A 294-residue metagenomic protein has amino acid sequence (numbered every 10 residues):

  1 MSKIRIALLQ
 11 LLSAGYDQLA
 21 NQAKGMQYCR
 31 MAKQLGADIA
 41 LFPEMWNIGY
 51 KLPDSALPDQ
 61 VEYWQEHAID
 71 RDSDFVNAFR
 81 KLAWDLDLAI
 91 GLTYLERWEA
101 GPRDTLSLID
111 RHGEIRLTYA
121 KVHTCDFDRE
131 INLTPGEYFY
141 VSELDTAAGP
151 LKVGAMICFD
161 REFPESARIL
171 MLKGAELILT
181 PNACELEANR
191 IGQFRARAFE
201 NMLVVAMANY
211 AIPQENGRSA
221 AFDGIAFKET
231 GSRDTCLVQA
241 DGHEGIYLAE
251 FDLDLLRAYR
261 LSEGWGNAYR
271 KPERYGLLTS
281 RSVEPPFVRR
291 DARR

Functional and structural regions predicted by a protein language model:
M1-L8: Extreme N-terminal starter segment of soluble prokaryotic enzymes
I4, D104, E137-Y140, G217 (+1 more regions): Change "...and in nucleic-acid phosphodiester-cleaving endonucleases..." to "...and in nucleic-acid processing enzymes
Q10-Y16: Short polar catalytic/cofactor-binding loops
Q18, A23-H112, C184-N201: Cys-nucleophile CN-hydrolase/nitrilase-fold catalytic domain and related Cys-dependent amidase chemistry that acts on
A68-I90, R161-L248, L256: CN hydrolase (nitrilase-like) catalytic-core segments centered on the catalytic cysteine and neighboring Lys/Glu
K81, R97-K173, N182, L186-A196 (+2 more regions): Active-site catalytic loop in hydrolytic enzyme cores
F251-R294: A short C-terminal boundary segment appended to hydrolase-like catalytic domains
